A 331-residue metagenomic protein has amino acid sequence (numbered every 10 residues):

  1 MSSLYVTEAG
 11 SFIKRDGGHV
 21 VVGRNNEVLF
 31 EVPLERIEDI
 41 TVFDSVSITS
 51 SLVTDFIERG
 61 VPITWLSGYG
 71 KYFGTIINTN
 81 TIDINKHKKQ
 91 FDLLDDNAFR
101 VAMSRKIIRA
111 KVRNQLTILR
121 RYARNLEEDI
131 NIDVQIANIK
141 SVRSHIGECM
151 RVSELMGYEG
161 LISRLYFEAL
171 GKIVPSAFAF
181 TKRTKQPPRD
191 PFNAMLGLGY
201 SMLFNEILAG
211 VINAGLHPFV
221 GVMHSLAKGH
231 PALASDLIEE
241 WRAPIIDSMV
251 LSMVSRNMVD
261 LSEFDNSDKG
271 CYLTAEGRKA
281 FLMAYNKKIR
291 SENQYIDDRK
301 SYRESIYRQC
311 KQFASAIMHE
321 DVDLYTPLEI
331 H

Functional and structural regions predicted by a protein language model:
M1-D16, N25, E31, F73 (+1 more regions): Active-site helix-to-loop segments that bind/position phosphate- or nucleotide-bearing substrates and donors across
V21: NTP/phosphate- and nucleic-acid-binding module
L34-I48: Extracellular/luminal Protease-associated
I40-F43, P62-S67: Short hydrophobic alpha-helical runs that function as membrane-insertion/retention elements
T49, G70-T75: Short gly/pro/ser/thr-enriched loop/turn and capping motifs at secondary-structure boundaries
T79: Core catalytic machinery and nucleic-acid-binding channels of phosphodiester-processing enzymes
